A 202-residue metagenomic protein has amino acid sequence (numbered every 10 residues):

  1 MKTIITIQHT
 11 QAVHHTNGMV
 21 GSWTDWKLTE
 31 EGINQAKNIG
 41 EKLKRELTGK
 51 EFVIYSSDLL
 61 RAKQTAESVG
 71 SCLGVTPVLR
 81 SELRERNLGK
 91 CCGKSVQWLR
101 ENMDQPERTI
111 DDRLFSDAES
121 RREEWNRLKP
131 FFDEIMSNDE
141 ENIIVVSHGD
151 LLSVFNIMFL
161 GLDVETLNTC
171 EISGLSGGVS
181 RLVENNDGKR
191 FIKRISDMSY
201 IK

Functional and structural regions predicted by a protein language model:
M1-K2, V75-L79, R86-Q97, I157-K202: Acidic, low-complexity terminal tails and accessory targeting/binding regions of phosphate-metabolizing enzymes
I4, F52, E141-G149: Generic beta-sheet signal
Q8-T76: Active-site-proximal alpha-helix that buttresses catalytic centers in soluble enzyme cores
T10, G149, M198: Active-site metal-binding loops of divalent metal-dependent hydrolases
E46-K50, I135-N142: Glycine-rich phosphate-binding loop signature in dinucleotide/nucleotide-binding domains
S56-S57, N126, V146-S147: Short beta-strand scaffold positions
G70-P130, R194-S196: Phosphate-handling substructures
P130, I135, I144-D150: His/acidic metal-ligating clusters that form di-metal
